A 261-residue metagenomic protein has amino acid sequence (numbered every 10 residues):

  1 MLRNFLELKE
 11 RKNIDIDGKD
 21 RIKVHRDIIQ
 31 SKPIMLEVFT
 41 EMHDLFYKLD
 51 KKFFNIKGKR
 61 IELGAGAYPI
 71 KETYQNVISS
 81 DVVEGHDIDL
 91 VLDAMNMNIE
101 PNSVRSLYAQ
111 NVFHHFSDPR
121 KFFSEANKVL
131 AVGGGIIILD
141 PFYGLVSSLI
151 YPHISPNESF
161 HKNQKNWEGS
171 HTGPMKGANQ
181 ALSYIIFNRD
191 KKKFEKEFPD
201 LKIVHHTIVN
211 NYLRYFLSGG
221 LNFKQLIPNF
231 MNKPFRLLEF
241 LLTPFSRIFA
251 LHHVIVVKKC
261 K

Functional and structural regions predicted by a protein language model:
M1-M95, H253: Conserved N-terminal segment of class I S-adenosyl-L-methionine
N96-P101: Short conserved loop adjoining the S-adenosyl-L-methionine
Y108: A conserved beta-strand element that flanks and buttresses the S-adenosyl-L-methionine
N111-H115: Short catalytic micro-motifs in class I SAM-dependent methyltransferases
R120-V132: A short glycine-rich, Lys/Arg-flanked "PGG" loop and its adjoining helix->strand segment in the class I
I136-S170: Conserved class I S-adenosyl-L-methionine
G173-K191: Acceptor-substrate binding/catalytic loop of class I
K192, K196-P199, I203-K261: A C-terminal cap/extension of S-adenosyl-L-methionine-dependent methyltransferases that defines the acceptor-substrate
